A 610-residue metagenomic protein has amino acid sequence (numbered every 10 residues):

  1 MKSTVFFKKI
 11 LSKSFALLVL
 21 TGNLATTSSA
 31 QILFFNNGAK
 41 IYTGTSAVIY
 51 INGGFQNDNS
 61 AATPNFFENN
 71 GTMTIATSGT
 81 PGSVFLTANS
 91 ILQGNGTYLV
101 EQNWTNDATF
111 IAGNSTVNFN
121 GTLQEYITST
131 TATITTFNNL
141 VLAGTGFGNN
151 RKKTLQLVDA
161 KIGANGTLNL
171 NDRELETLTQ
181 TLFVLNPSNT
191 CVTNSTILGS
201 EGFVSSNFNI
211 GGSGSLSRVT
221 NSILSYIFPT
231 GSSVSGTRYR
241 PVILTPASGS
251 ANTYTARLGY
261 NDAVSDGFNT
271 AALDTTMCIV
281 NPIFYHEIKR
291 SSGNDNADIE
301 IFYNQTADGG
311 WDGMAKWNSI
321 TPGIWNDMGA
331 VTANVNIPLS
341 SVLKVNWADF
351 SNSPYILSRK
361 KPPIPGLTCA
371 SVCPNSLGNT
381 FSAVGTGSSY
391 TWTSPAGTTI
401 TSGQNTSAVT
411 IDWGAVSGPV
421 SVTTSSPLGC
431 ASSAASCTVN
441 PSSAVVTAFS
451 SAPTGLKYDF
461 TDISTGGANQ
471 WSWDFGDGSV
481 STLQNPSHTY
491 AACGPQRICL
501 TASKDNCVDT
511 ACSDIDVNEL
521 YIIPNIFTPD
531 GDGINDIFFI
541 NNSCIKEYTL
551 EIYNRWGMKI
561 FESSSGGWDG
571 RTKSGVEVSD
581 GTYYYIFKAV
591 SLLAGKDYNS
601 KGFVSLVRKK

Functional and structural regions predicted by a protein language model:
M1-N37, Y355-K360: Bacterial Sec-dependent N-terminal signal peptides
S28-A333, N346-S351, S358: Extracellular beta-sheet-rich ligand-binding/adhesion modules
G96, L456, G494, S579-Y585: A glycine-anchored, Pro-Gly-centered beta-turn/N-cap motif
N294, Q305-G309, V384-Y390, T465-N469 (+1 more regions): Short proline/glycine-enriched turn/loop motifs at strand-loop junctions of beta-rich domains
M314-K316, S388-G397, N469-D477, Y548-S563: Change to "...patches in solvent-exposed regions of secreted, membrane-anchored, or virion-exposed structural
P362-T391, T399-N525, G533-D536: Extracellular/lumenal mature domains of secreted and surface-exposed proteins
D514-K610: Short loop/turn motifs at secondary-structure boundaries
